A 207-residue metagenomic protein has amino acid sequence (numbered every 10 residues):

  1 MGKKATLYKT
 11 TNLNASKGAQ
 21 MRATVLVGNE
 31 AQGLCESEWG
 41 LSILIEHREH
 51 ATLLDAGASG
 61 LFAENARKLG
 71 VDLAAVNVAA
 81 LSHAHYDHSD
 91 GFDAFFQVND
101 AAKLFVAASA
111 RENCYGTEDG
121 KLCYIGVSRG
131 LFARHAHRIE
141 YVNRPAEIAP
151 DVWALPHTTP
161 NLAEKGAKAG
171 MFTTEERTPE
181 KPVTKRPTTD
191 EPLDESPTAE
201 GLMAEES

Functional and structural regions predicted by a protein language model:
M1-K17: N-terminal amphipathic/basic-hydrophobic helices that include classical n-h-c signal peptides and signal-anchor
S16-L26, V152-L155: N-terminal amphipathic/basic leader segments beginning at the initiator methionine
Q20-L69, P179-E180, D190-G201, E205-S207: Conserved beta-strand hairpin/beta-sheet module of binuclear metal-dependent hydrolase folds, prominently
G28-E30, A56-S59, A84, S109-A110 (+3 more regions): Active-site metal-binding loops of divalent metal-dependent hydrolases
L61-R111: Active-site metal-binding motif and surrounding structural segment of the metallo-beta-lactamase
D72-A75, E140-I148: Short acidic low-complexity segments
S89, A94-F95, A101-N143: Hydrophobic alpha-helical segments and helix pairs
C114-F132, R144-E206: Active-site-proximal loop/helix segment associated with metal-binding centers of metalloenzymes
